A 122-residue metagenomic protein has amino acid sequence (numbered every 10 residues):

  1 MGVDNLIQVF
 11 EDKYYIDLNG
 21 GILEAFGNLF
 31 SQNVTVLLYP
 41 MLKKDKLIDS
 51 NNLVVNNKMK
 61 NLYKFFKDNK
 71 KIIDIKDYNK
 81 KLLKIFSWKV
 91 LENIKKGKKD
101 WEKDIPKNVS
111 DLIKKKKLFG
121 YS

Functional and structural regions predicted by a protein language model:
M1-S122: Active-site cores that bind ATP or allylic diphosphates and position pyrophosphate for catalysis
